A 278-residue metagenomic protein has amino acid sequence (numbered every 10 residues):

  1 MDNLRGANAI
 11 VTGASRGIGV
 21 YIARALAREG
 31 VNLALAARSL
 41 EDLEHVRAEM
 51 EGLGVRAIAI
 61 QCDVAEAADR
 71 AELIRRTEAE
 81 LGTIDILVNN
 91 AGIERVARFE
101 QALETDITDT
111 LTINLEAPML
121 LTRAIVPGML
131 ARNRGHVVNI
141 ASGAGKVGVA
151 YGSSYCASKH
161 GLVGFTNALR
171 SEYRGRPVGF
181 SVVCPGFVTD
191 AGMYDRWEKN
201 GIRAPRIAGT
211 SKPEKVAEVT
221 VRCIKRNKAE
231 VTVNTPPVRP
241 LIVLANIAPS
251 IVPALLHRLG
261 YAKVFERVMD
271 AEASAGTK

Functional and structural regions predicted by a protein language model:
N8, S15-G17: Conserved glycine-rich cofactor-binding loop
E29-V46: Conserved glycine-rich Rossmann-like NAD(P)H-binding loop of the short-chain dehydrogenase/reductase
L40, C62-E72, E104: The beta1-alpha1 cofactor-binding region of Rossmann-like NAD(H)/NADP(H)-dependent oxidoreductases
R98-F99, L103-L111: Substrate-binding pocket helix/loop in short-chain dehydrogenase/reductase
T122, S158: Active-site helix of classical SDR
S142: Residue(s) in the substrate-gating loop at a strand-loop-helix junction that position the organic substrate next
S171-P236: SDR active-site lid
